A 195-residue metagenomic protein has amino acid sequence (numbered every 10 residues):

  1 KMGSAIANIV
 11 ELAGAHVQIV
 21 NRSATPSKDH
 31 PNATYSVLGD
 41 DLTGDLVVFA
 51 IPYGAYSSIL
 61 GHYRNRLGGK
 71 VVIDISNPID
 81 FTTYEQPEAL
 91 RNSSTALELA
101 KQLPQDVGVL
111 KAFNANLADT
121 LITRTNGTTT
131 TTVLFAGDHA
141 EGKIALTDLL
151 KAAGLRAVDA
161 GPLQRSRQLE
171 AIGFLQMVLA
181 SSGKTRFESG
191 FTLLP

Functional and structural regions predicted by a protein language model:
K1-V37: NAD(P)+-binding Rossmann beta1-loop-alpha1 motif at the extreme N-terminus of oxidoreductases
V20, I73, A160: The conserved SAM/SAH-binding core of class I Rossmann-like methyltransferase domains, concentrating on the hydrophobic
T25, S36-V71, I75-T83: Rossmann-like NAD(P)-binding element
P52-A55, A115-L117, H139-E141: Short beta->alpha connector loops
S76-T125: Rossmann-fold NAD(P)-binding glycine/threonine-rich loop
T131-P195: Active-site-lining helix/loop region of Rossmann-like oxidoreductase modules
